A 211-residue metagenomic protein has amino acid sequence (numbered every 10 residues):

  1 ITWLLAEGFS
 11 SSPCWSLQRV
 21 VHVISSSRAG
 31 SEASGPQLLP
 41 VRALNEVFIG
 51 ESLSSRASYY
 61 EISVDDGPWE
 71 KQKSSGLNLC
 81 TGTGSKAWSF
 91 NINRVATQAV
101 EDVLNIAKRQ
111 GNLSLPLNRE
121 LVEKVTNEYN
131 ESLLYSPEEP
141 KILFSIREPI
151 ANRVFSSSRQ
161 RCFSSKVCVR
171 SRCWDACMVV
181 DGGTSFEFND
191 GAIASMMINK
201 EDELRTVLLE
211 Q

Functional and structural regions predicted by a protein language model:
I1-G76: Catalytic core of DAGKc-family lipid kinases
I1-T2, N91, V95, Q211: Intrinsic structural disorder
L5, F9-P13, N45-S54, S132-L134 (+3 more regions): Short linear motifs in intrinsically disordered
L5-A6, P116, L209: Compositionally biased amphipathic helical and low-complexity segments enriched in hydrophobic
W15-H22, A29, E123-K124, L134-Y135 (+2 more regions): Generic preference for hydrophobic/aromatic residues in regular secondary structure cores
P36, I49, D65-P68, E139-Q211: ATP/nucleoside-binding phosphotransfer catalytic cores, i.e., glycine-rich phosphate-binding loops
L38, R42, S55-E61, Q72-S75 (+4 more regions): A short secondary-structure junction signal
G67-I150, N189-D190, A194-S195: Gly/Ser/Thr-rich active-site loops/lids in small-molecule metabolic enzymes that frequently grip phosphoryl groups
